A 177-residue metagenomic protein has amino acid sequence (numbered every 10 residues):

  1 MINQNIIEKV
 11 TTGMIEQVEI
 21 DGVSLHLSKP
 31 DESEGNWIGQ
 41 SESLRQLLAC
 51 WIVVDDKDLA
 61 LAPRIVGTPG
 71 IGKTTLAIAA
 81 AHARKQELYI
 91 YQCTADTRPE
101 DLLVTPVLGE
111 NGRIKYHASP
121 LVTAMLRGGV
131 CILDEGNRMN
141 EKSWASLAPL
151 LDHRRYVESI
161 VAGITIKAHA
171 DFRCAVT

Functional and structural regions predicted by a protein language model:
I2-T177: AAA+ P-loop NTPase catalytic core and its hallmark functional loops
